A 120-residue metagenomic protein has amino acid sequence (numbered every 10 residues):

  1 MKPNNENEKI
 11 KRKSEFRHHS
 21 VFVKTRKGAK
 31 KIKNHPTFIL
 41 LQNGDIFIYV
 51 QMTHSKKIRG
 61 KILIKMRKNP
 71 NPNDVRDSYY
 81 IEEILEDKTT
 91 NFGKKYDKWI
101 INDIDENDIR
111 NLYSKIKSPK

Functional and structural regions predicted by a protein language model:
M1-R12, S78-K88: Extended, non-globular alpha-helical segments
P3-K9, R17-H19, I46-M52: A generic short-segment signal for beta-strand/edge and adjacent turn/coil regions
E8, V23, H35, L41 (+3 more regions): Hydrophobic transmembrane signal anchors and adjacent membrane-proximal interface regions, especially in viral
K9-K31: Short coil-to-beta transition motif at edge beta-strands of beta-rich domains
V21, F47-I48, I62-I64, S78-E82: A broad, low-specificity signal marking well-ordered, structured residues that form hydrophobic/aromatic
K31-N71: Compact nucleic-acid interaction/catalytic patches
M66-K120: C-terminal terminal-subdomain/extension
